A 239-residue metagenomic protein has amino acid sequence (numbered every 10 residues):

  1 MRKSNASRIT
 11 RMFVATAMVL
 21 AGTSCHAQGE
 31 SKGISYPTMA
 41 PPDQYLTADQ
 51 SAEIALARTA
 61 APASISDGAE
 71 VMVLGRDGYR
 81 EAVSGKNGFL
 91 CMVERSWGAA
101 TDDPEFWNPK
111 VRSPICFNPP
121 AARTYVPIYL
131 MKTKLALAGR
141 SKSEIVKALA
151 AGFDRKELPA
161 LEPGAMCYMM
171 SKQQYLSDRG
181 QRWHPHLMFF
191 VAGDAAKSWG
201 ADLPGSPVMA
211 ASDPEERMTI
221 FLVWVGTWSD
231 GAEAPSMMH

Functional and structural regions predicted by a protein language model:
R2-F13: Bacterial N-terminal signal peptides that target proteins for export
M12-A21: Bacterial N-terminal signal peptides
T23-A27: Sec/Tat signal peptide C-region and signal peptidase I cleavage site
G29-H239: Primary mode marks residue(s) on the alpha4-beta5-alpha5 output face of response regulator receiver
